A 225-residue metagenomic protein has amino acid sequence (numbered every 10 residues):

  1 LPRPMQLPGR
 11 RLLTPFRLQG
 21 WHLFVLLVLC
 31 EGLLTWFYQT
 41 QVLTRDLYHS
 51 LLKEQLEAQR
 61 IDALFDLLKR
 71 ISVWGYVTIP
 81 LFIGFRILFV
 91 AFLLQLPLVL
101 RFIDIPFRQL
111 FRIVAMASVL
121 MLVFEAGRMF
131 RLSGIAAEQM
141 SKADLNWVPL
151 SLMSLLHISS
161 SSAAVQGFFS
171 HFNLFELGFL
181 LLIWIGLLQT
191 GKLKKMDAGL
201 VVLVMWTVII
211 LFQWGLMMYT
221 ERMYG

Functional and structural regions predicted by a protein language model:
L1-W74: N-terminal juxtamembrane cytosolic/stromal segments of multi-pass membrane proteins
G9-C30, R108-L122, M196-W206: Alpha-helical transmembrane segments and their helix-start/interface "positive-inside/aromatic belt" motifs in integral
F24-T40, A115-G134, I209-I210: Hydrophobic alpha-helical membrane-insertion segments
L68-R86, V165-L177: Individual transmembrane alpha-helix segments
V77-L81, V90-N146: Alpha-helical transmembrane segments with an aromatic anchor "belt"
L88-V114, I183-V208: Cytoplasmic juxtamembrane regions at transmembrane-helix boundaries
L120-W214: Hydrophobic alpha-helical transmembrane segments and adjacent short intramembrane/lumenal linkers of inner/organellar
L211-G225: Juxtamembrane boundary at the C-terminal end of a transmembrane helix
